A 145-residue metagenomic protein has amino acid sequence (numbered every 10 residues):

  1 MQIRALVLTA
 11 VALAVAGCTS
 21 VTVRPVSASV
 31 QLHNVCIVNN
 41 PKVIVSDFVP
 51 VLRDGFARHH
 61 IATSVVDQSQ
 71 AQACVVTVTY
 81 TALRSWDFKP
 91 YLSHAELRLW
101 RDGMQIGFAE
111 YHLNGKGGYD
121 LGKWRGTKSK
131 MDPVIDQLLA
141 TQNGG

Functional and structural regions predicted by a protein language model:
Q2-A10, A14-A62, N143-G145: A structural "domain/chain start" motif
T19-A28, R53-A57, F108, H112-G145: C-terminal/domain-edge helix-coil "capping" segments
H33, H59, V76, S93-A95 (+1 more regions): Envelope-exposed proteins and targeting segments
C36, V65, G107-F108: Structural recognition of the beta-strand scaffold that forms the well-ordered cores of secreted hydrolase catalytic
N40, Q68, T81, Y111-H112: Active-site-proximal beta-strand/loop segments in catalytic clefts of secreted hydrolases
P41-V49, F88-P90, D120-M131: Solvent-exposed, acidic/flexible segments
V65-R84, P90, E96: A short, hydrophobic beta-strand-centered structural micro-motif
K89-G115: Amphipathic beta-strand/beta-sheet edge segments enriched in Tyr/Trp
